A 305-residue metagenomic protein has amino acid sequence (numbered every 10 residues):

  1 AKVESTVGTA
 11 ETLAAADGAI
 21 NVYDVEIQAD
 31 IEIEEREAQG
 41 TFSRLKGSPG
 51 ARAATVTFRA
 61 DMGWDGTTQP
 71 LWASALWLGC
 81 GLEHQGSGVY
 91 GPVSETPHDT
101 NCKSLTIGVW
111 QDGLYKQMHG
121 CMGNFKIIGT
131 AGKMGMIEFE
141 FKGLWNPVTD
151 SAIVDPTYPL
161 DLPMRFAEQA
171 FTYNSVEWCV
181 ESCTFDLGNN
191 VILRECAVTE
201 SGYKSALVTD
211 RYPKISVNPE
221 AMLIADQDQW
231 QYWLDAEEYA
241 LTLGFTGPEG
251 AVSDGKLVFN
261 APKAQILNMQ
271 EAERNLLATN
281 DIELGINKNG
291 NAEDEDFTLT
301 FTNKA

Functional and structural regions predicted by a protein language model:
A1-A305: Signature of extracytoplasmic/envelope-associated structural regions
